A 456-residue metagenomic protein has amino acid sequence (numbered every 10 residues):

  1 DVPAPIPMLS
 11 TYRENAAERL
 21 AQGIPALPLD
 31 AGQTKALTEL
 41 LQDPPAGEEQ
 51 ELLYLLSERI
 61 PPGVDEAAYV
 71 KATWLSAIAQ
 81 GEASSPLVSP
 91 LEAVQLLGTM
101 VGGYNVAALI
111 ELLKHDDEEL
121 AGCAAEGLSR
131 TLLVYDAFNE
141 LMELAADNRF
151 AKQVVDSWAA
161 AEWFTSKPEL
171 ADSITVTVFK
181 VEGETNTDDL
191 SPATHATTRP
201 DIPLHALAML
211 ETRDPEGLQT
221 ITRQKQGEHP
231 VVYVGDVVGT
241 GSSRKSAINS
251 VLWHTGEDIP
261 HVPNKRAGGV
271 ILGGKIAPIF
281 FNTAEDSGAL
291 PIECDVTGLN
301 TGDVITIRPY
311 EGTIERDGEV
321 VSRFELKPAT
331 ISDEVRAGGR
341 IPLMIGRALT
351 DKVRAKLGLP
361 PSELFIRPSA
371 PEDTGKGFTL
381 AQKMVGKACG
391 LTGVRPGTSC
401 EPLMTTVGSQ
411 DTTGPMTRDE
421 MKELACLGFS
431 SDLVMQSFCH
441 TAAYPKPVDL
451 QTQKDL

Functional and structural regions predicted by a protein language model:
D1, R13, A31-T38, P62-G81 (+2 more regions): Amphipathic alpha-helical scaffolding segments comprising HEAT/armadillo-like alpha-solenoid repeats
P3-I6, Q22-L27, Q50-D65, Q80 (+4 more regions): Structural detector for internal amphipathic alpha-helices that build alpha-solenoid repeat scaffolds
I6-N15, G103, F324-L326: Short, 15-30-residue, compositionally biased linear elements with alpha-helical propensity or flexible coil
L9-D43, I331-M344: Amphipathic alpha-helical packing elements
A17, T34, E48-E49, K71 (+5 more regions): Short amphipathic alpha-helical segments that mediate assembly, nucleic-acid/protein binding, or membrane association
L41-P45, I78-S85, L97, L112-D117 (+1 more regions): Alpha-solenoid helical repeat architecture
P45-E48, V101, A425-S431: Short, solvent-exposed loop/edge-beta patches enriched in aromatic
L112-L113, E119-L456: Fe-S-dependent hydro-lyases/dehydratases of central metabolism
